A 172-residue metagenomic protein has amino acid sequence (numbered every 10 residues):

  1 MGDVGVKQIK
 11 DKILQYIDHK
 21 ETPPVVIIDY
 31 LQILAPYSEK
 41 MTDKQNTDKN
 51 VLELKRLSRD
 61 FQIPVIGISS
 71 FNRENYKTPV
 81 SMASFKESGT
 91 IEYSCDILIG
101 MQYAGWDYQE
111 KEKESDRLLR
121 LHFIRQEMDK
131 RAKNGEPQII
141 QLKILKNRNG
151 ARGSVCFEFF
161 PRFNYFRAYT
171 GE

Functional and structural regions predicted by a protein language model:
M1-K130, E136, Q141: P-loop NTPase motor core
D116-E172: P-loop NTPase motor core of the ASCE superfamily
